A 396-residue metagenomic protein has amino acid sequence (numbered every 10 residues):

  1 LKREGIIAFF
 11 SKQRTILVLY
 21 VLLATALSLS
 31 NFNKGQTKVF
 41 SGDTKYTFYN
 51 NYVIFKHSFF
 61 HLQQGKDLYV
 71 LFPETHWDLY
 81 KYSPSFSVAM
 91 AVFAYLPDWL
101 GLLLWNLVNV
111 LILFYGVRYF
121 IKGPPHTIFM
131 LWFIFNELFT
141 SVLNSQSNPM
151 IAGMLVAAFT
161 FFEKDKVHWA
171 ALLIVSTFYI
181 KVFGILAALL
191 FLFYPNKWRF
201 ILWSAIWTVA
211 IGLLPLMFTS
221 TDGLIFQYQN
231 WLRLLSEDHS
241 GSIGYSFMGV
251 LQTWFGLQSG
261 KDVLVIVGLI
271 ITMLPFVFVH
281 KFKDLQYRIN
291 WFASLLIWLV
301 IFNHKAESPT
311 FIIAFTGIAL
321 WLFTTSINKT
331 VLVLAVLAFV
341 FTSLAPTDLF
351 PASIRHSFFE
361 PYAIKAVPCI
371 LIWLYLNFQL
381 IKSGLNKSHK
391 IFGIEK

Functional and structural regions predicted by a protein language model:
K2-W169, F193-S308, F315, S388-I394: Primarily membrane-embedded glycan-assembly and transfer machineries that use lipid-linked glycans
N31, G35, L322-K396: Aromatic-enriched
E163, L186, L190, I211-L216 (+4 more regions): Alpha-helical membrane-embedding segments and immediately adjacent membrane-interface amphipathic helices
I174-F191, N303-I313: Transmembrane helices and adjacent periplasmic/lumenal helix-loop junctions of polyprenol-phosphate-dependent
E307-L322, A366-V367: Hydrophobic/aromatic-rich transmembrane helices and adjacent perimembrane loops
